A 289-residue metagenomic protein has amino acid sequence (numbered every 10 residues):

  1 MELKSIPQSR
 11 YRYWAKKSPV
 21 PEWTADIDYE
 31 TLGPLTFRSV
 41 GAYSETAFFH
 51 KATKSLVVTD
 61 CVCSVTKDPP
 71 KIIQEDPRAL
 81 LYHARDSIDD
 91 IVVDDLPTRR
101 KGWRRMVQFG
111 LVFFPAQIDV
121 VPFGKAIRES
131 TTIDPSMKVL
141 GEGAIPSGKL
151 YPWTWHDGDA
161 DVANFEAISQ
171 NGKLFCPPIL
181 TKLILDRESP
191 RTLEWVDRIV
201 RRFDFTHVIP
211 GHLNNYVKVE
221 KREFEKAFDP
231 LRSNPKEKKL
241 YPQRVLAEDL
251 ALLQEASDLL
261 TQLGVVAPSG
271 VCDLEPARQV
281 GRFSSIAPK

Functional and structural regions predicted by a protein language model:
M1-E45, R191: Metallo-beta-lactamase
T24, F49, V200-F203: Flexible, charged surface loops at secondary-structure boundaries
L35, D60-V65: A short, sequence-level motif marking secondary-structure junctions
Y43-E45, A52-K54, F205: Short, surface-exposed beta-edge/turn micro-motifs
F48, D60, H212: Divalent metal-coordination and catalytic microenvironments
H50-A52, E220: Short acidic-glycine loop/turn motifs at beta-strand connectors
S55-V57, I209: Residue-level marker for buried hydrophobic side chains located in beta-strands that build the well-ordered beta-sheet
T66, K71-P288: Cap/insert and terminal regions of metallo-dependent hydrolase folds
